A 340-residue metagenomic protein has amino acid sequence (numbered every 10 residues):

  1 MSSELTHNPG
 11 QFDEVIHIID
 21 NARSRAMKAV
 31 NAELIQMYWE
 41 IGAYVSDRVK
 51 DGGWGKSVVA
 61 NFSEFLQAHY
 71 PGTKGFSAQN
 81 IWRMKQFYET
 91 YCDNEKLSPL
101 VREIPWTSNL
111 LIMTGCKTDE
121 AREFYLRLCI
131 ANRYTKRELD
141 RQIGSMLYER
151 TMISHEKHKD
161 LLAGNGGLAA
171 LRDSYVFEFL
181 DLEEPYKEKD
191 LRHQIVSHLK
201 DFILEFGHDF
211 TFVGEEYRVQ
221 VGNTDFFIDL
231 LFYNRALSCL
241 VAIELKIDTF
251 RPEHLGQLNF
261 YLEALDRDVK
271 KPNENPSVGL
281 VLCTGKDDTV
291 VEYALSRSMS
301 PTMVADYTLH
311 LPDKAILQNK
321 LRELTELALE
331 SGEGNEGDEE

Functional and structural regions predicted by a protein language model:
M1-E340: Basic, low-complexity intrinsically disordered segments
